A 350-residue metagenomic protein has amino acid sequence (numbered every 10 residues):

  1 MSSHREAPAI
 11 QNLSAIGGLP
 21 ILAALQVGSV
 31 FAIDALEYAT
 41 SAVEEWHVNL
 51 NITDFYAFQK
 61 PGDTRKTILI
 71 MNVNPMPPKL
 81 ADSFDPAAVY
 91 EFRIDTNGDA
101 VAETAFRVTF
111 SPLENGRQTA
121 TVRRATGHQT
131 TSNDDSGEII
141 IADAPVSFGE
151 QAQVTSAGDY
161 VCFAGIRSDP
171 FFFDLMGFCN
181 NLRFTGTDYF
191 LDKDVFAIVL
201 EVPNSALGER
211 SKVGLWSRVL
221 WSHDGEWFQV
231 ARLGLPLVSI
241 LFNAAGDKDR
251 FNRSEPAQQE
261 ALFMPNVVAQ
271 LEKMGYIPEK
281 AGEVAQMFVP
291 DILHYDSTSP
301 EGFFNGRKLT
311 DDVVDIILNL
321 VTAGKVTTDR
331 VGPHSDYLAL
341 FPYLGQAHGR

Functional and structural regions predicted by a protein language model:
M1-Q11: N-terminal secretory signal peptides that target proteins for export/translocation
S3-H4, A15, V30, A157: Compositionally biased regions
A7, G18-L19, S335: Generic hydrophobic-segment detector
Q11, I21-L22, A32: Intrinsically disordered, low-complexity, compositionally biased regions/tails
G17-Q26: Bacterial N-terminal signal peptides
V30-R350: Surface-exposed extracytoplasmic segments
